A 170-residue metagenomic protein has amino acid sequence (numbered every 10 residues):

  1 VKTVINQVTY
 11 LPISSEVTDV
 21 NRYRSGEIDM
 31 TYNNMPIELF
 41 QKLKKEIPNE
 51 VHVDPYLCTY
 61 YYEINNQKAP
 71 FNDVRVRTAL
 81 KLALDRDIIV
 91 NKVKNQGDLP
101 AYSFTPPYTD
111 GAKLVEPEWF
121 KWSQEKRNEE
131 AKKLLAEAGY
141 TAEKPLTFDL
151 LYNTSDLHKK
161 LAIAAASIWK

Functional and structural regions predicted by a protein language model:
V1-K42, A166: Ligand-site clamp/hinge motif
Q7, K132-K170: Ligand/substrate-recognition segments at binding pockets and active sites
V8-T9, N65-A69, V76-A79, L114-Q124 (+1 more regions): Second-shell loop/turn segments in exported
T9-P12, D29-N34, H52-V53, Y60-E63 (+4 more regions): Structural recognition of the beta-strand scaffold that forms the well-ordered cores of secreted hydrolase catalytic
V20, R24, I37-F40, Y61 (+7 more regions): Extracytoplasmic/secreted envelope proteins and their assembly/folding machinery, especially bacterial periplasmic
F40-V53: Ligand-binding "clamshell"
H52, Q67, F71-D110, S123 (+1 more regions): Periplasmic-binding protein-like
L99-A138, T154-K160: Structural transition elements
